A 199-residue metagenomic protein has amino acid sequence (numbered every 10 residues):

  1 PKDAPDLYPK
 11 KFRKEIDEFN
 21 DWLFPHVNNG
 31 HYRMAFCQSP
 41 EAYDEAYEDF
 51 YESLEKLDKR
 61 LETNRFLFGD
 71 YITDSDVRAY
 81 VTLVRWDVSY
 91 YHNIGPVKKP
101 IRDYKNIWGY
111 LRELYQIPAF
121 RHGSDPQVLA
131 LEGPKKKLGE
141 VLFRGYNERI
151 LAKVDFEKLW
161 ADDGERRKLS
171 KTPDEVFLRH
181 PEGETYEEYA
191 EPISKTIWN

Functional and structural regions predicted by a protein language model:
P1-N199: C-terminal alpha-helical interaction module
